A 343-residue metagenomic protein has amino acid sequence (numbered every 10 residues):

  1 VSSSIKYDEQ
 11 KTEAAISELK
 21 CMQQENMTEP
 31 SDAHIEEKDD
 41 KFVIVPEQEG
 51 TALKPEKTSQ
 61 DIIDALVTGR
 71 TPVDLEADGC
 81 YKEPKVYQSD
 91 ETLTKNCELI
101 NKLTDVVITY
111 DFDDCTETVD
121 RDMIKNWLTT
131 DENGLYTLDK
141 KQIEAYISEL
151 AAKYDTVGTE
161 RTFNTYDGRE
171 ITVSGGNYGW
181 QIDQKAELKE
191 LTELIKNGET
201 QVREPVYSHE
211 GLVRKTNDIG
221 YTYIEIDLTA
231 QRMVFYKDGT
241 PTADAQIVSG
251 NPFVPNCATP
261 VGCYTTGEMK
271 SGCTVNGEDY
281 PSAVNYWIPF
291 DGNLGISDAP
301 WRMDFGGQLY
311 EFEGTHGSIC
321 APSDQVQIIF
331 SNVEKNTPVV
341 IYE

Functional and structural regions predicted by a protein language model:
V1-Y264, E268-S282, Y286, V333-K335 (+1 more regions): Surface-exposed, secretory/extracytoplasmic low-complexity segments enriched in Ser/Thr/Asn/Gly/Pro
W287-N332, T337-V340: Active-site scaffold segments
